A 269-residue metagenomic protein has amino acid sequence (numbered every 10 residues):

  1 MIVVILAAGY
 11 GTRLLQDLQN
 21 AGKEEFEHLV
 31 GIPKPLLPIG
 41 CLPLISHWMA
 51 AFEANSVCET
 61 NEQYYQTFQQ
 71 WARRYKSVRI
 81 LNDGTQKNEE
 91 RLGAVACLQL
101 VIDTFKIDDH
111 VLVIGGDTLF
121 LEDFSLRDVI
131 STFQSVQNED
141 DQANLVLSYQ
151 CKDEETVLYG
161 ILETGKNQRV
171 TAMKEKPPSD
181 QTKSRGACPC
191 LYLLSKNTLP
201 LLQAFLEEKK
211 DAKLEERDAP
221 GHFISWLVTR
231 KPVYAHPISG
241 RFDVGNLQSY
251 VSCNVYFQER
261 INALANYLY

Functional and structural regions predicted by a protein language model:
M1-V113, L119-F124: Conserved N-terminal catalytic core of the sugar/cofactor nucleotidyltransferase
V3-V4, R185-Y269: Conserved alpha/beta core of the MobA/IspD/sugar-nucleotide pyrophosphorylase nucleotidyltransferase superfamily
P35, R79, R169, P232-Y234: Conserved beta-strand segments of alpha/beta enzyme cores
L36, I161-T164, A235: A structural signal for short hydrophobic beta-strand segments in well-ordered beta-sheet cores
E59, L81-T85, S148, K176 (+1 more regions): Conserved beta-strand termini and adjacent loop/short-helix elements that scaffold enzyme active sites in alpha/beta
T85-R91, D153-E154, Q181, R241-V244: A short acidic, often aromatic-flanked loop/helix-cap motif at beta-alpha or helix-coil junctions that lines enzyme
A96-L100, D128, T132, H222 (+1 more regions): Alpha-helical elements of Rossmann-like donor-binding domains used by nucleotide-donor carbohydrate transfer enzymes
L121-K210: Conserved core of the sugar-phosphate nucleotidyltransferase
